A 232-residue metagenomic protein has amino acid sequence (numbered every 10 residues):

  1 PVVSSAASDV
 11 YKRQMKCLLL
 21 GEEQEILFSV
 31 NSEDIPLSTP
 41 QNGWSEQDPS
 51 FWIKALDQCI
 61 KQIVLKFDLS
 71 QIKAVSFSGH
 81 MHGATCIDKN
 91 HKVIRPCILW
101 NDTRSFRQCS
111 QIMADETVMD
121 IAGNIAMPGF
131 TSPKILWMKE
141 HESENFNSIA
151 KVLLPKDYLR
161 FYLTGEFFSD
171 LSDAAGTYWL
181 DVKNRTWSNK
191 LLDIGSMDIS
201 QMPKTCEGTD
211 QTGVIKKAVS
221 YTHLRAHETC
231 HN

Functional and structural regions predicted by a protein language model:
P1-A7, Y11, H223-A226, C230-N232: Single conserved hydrophobic/aromatic residue that forms the stacking wall/gate of nucleotide- or nucleobase-binding
S8-R13, F77-H80: A short acidic Gly-Thr/Ser loop motif
K12-P49, K92-L99: Short glycine-rich, Thr/Ser-proximal phosphate-binding strand/loop in the N-terminal lobe of ATP-dependent enzymes
Q41, Q58-E228: Glycine-rich phosphate-binding/catalytic subdomain of phosphoryl-transfer and nucleotide/sugar-phosphate-processing
P49-W52, L69: Nucleotide-sugar donor-binding/catalytic module of glycosyltransferases that assemble extracellular/cell-envelope
